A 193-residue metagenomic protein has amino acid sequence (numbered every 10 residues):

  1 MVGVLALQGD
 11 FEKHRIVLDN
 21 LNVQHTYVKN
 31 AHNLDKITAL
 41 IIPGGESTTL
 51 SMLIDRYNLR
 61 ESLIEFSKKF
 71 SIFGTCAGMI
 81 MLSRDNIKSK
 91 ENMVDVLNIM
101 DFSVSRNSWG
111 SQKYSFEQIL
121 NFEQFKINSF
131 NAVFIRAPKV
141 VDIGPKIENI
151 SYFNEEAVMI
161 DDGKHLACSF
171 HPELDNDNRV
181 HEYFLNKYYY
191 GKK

Functional and structural regions predicted by a protein language model:
M1-N58, S62-E65, N178-E182, N186-K193: N-terminal beta1-alpha1 cap of cysteine-dependent amidohydrolase-like domains
L7, A77, F170: Cofactor-binding loop segments of dinucleotide-utilizing enzymes, especially the Rossmann-like FAD- and NAD(P)+-binding
F11, L34, M81, K88 (+3 more regions): Flexible, glycine-rich phosphate/dinucleotide-binding loops and adjacent beta-alpha linkers at cofactor/substrate
Q24-T26, I72, H165: Hydrophobic anchor at the start of a short beta-strand that flanks the dinucleotide cofactor-binding loop
I37, K68-F70, V94, S129-F130 (+2 more regions): Short coil/turn connectors at secondary-structure junctions
I42, G74, C168: Redox-cofactor binding/interface segments in oxidoreductases and associated redox assembly factors
S47-N121: Cysteine-nucleophile active-site neighborhood
R106-K193: Amide-donor transfer/coupling interface in amidating biosynthetic enzymes
